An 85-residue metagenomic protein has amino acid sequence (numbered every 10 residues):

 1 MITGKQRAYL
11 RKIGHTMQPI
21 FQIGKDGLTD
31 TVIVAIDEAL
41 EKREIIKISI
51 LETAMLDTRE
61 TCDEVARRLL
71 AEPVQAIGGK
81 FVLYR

Functional and structural regions predicted by a protein language model:
M1-R85: Positively charged, polar, low-complexity stretches
